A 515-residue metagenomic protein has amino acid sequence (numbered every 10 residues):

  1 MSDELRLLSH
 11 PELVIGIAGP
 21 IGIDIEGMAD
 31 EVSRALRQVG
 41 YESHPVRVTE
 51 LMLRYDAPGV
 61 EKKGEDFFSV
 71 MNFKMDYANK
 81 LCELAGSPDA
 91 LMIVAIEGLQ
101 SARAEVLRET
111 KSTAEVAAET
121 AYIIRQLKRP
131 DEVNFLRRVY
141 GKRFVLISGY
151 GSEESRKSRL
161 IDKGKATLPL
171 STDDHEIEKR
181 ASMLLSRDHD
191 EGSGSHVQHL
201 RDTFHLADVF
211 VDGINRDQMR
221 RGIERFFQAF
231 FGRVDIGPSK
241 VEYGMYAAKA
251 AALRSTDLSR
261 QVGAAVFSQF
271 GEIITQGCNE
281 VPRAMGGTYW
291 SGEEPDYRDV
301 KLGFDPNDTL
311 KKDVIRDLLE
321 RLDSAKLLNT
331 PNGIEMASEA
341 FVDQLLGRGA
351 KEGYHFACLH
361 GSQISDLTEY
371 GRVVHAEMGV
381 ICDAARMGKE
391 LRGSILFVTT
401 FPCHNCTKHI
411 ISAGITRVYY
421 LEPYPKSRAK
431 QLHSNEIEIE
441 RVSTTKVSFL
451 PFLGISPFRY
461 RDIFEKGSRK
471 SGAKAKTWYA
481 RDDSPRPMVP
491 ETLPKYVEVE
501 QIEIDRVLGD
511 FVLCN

Functional and structural regions predicted by a protein language model:
M1-R125, R129-T256, Q269, E280-R283: Glycine-rich phosphate-binding loop of ATP-dependent small-molecule kinases
E26, V60-S101, G192-H196, R201 (+1 more regions): Zinc-dependent deaminase catalytic domain
